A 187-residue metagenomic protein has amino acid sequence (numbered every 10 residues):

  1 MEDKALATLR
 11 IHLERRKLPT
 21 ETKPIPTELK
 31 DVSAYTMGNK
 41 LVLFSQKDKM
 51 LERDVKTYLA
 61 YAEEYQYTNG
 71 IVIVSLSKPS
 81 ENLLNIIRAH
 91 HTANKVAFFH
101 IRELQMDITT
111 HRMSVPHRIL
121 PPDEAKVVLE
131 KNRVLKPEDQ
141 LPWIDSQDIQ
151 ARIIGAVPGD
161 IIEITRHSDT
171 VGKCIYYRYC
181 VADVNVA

Functional and structural regions predicted by a protein language model:
M1-N69, S80-A89, A93-R102, M106-I108 (+1 more regions): Helix-rich terminal scaffold detector
V128-I144: Short, basic/aromatic beta-hairpin or loop at an interaction surface
P142-I153: Short alpha-helix capping/helix-loop boundary micro-motifs
R166-H167: Short, surface-exposed secondary-structure boundary micro-motifs
T170-Y179: Short, Lys/Arg- and Gly-enriched loop/turn segments at beta-strand edges
